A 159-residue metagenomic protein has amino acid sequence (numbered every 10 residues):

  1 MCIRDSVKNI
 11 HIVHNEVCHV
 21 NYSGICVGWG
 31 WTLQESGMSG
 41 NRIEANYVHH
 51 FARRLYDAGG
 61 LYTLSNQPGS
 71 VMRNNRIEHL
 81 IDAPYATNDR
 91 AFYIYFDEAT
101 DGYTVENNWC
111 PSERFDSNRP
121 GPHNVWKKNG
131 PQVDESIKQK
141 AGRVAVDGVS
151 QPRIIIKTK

Functional and structural regions predicted by a protein language model:
M1-R4, N21-L33, L55-L64, T87-F96: Extracellular beta-strand/beta-solenoid scaffold signature
R4, R42, R53-R54, R73-R76 (+5 more regions): Arginine residue identity/basic-tract feature
R4-I25, F96-D97, D134-T158: Long hydrophobic alpha-helices with heptad-repeat/coiled-coil character
K8-Y22, G37-A52, P68-A83, D101-S112 (+1 more regions): Right-handed parallel beta-helix
E16, V27-W29, G59, S65 (+4 more regions): Active-site proximal loops enriched in glycine and acidic residues that flank catalytic Cys/His/Asp and coordinate
Q34, L64-N66, A83-Y85, D116-N118: Short, surface-exposed linear patches
S70, T104, S112-K159: Acidic, glycine- and Ser/Thr-rich low-complexity intrinsically disordered tracts in extracellular/secreted proteins
